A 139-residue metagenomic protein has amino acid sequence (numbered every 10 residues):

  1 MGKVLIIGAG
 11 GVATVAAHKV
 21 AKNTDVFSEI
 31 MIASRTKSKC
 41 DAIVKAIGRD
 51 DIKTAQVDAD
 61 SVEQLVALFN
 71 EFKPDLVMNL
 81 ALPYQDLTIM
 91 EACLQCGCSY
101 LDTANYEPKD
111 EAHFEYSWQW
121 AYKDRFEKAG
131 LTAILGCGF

Functional and structural regions predicted by a protein language model:
V4-G11: Conserved N-terminal Rossmann-fold NAD(P)-binding element of oxidoreductases
A13-A17: N-terminal Rossmann-fold NAD(P) dinucleotide-binding loop
E29-M31: Short beta-strand element of Class I
T36-S38: Helix N-cap at the beta1-alpha1 junction of Rossmann-like dinucleotide-binding domains, i.e., the first residues
I47-D51, E71-L76: Short acidic/histidine-rich motifs immediately flanking catalytic phosphotransfer sites in two-component signaling
I47-S61: Rossmann-fold cofactor-recognition segment
D58-P74, A81, Q85: Conserved Rossmann-fold cofactor-binding substructure of NAD(P)-dependent oxidoreductases
Q95, A104-L131: Rossmann-fold NAD(P)-binding glycine/threonine-rich loop
